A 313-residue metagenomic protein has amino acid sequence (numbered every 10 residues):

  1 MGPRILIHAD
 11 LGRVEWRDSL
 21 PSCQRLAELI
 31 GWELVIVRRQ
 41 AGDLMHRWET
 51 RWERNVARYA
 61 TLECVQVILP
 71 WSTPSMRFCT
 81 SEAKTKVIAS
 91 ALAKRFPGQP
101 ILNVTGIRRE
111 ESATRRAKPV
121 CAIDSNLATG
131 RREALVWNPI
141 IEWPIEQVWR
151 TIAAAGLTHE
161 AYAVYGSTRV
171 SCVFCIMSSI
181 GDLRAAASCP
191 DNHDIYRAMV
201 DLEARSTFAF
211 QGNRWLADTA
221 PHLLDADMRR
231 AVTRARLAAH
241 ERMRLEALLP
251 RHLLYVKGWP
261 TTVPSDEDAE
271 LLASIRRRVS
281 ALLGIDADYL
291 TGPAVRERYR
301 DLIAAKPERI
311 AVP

Functional and structural regions predicted by a protein language model:
M1-P313: Nucleotide-activated chemistry modules centered on ATP-dependent adenylation/adenylyltransferase
